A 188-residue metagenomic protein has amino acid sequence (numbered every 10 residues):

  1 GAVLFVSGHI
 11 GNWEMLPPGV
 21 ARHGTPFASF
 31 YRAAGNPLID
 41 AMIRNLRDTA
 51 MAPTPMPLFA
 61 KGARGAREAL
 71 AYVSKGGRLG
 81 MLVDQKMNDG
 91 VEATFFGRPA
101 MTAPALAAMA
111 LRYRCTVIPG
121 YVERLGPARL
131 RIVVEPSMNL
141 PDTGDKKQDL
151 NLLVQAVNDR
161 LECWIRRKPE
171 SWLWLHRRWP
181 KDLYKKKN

Functional and structural regions predicted by a protein language model:
A2-G62, N88-A93, R124: Catalytic core of membrane glycerolipid acyltransferases/transacylases, capturing the structured, soluble-facing
R22-P26, T49, A63-N188: Non-catalytic C-terminal accessory region of glycerolipid acyltransferases and related lyso-lipid remodeling enzymes
